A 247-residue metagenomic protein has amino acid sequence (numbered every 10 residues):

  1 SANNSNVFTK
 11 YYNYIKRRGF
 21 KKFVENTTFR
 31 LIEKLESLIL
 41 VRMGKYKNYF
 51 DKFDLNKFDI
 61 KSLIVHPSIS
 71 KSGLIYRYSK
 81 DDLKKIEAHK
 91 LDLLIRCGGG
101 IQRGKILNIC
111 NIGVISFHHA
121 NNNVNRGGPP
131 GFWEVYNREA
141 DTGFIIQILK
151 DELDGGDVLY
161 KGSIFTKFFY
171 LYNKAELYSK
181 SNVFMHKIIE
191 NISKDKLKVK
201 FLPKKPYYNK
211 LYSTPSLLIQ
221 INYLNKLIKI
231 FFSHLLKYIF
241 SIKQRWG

Functional and structural regions predicted by a protein language model:
S1-G247: One-carbon transfer enzymes
